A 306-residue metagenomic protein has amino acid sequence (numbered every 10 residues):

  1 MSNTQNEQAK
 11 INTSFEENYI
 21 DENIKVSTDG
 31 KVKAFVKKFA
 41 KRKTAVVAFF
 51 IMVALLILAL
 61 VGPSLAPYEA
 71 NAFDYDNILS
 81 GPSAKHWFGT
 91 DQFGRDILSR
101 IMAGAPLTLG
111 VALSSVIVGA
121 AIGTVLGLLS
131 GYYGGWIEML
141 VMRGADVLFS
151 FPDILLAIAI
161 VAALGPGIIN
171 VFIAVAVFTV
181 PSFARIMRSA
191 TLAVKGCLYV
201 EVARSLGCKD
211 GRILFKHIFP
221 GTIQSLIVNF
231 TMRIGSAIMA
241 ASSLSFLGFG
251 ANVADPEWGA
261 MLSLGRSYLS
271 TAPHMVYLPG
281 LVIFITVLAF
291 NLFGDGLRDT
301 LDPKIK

Functional and structural regions predicted by a protein language model:
M1-T124, L128, W136, I154 (+3 more regions): Gly/Trp-centered helix-boundary motif
V36-K41, L98-P106, G110, E138-F149 (+8 more regions): Alpha-helical membrane-interface segments at transmembrane helix boundaries
G62-A70, G131-G135, V161-P166, F178 (+3 more regions): Short helix-capping/hinge motifs at transmembrane helix termini and TM-loop junctions
W87, D91, A121-G123, L128-V194 (+2 more regions): Generic hydrophobic transmembrane alpha-helix motif, especially the helices
P106-I122, G211-S243, F290: Transmembrane alpha-helices
V111-S115, S130, A145-D146, A174 (+5 more regions): Alpha-helical transmembrane segments of multi-pass integral membrane proteins
I160-L164, V175, A190-T191, M239-V282: Glycine-rich helix-loop "coupling/hinge" segments at transmembrane-helix boundaries in multipass transporters
